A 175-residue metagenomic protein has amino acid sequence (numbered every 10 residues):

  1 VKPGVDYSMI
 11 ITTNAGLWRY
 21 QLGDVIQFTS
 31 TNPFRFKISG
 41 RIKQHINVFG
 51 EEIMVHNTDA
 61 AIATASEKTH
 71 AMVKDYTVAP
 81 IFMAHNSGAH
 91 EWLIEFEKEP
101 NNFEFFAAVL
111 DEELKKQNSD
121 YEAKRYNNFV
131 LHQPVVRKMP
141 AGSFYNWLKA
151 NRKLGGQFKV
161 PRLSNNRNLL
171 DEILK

Functional and structural regions predicted by a protein language model:
V1-K175: Active-site glycine/GP-rich loop and adjacent strand/helix microenvironment that borders small-molecule binding pockets
